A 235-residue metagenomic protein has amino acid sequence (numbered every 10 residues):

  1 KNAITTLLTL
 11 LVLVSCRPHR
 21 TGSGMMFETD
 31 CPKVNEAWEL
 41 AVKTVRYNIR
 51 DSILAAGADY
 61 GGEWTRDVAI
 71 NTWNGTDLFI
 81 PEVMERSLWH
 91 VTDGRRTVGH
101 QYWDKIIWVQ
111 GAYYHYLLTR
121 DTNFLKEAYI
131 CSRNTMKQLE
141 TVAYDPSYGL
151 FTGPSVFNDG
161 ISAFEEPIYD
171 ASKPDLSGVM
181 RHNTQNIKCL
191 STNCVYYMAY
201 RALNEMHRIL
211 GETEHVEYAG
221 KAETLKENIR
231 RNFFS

Functional and structural regions predicted by a protein language model:
K1-T9: Sec-dependent signal peptide recognition, specifically the positively charged N-region followed immediately by
L11-L13: Hydrophobic core
H19-Y129, R133: Substrate-binding groove/exosite segments of carbohydrate-active enzymes
W38-A41, S132, Y218-F233: Short amphipathic alpha-helical coiled-coil/interface segments
N48, V91-G94, H115, S132-T135 (+5 more regions): Alpha-helical solenoid scaffolds that mediate protein-protein interactions, centered on TPR/SEL1-like repeats but also
R95-I106, E140-G220: The feature captures the catalytic groove of carbohydrate-active enzymes
K137-Y148, N228-S235: Secretory-pathway/luminal and periplasmic proteins that interact with or process carbohydrate-rich
